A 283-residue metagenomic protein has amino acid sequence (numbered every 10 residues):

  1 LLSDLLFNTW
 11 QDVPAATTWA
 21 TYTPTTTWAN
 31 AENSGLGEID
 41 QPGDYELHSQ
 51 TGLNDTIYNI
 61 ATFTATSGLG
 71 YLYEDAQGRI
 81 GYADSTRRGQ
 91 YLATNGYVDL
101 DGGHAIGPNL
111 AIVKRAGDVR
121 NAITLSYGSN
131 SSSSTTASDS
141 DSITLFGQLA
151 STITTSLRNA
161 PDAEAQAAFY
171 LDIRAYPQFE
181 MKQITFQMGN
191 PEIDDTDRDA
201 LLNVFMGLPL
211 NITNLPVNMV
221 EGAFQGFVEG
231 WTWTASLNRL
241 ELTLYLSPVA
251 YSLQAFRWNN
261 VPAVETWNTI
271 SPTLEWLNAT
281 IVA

Functional and structural regions predicted by a protein language model:
L1-I112: Charged- and aromatic-enriched interaction segments used to assemble and dock large macromolecular complexes
F7-A15, P24, I112-L208, Q254-R257 (+4 more regions): Charged, gly/pro-rich, cysteine-poor intrinsically disordered low-complexity regions
A61-T64, L208-I212: Short hydrophobic/aromatic-rich beta-strand motifs
K182-T185, T232-P248: Short, solvent-exposed secondary-structure boundary/capping segments
P209-G222: Short aromatic-glycine motifs in intrinsically disordered, low-complexity regions
G222-T234: Short beta-strand-centered aromatic/proline hotspots
